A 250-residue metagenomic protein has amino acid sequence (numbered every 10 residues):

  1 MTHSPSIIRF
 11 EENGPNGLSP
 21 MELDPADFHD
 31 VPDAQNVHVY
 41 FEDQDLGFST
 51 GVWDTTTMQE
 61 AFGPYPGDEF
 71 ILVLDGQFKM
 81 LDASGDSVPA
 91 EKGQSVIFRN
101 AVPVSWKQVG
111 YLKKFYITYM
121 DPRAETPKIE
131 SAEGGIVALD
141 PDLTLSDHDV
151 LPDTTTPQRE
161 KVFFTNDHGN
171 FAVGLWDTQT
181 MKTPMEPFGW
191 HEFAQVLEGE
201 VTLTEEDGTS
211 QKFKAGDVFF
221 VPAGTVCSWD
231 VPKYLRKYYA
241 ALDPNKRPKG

Functional and structural regions predicted by a protein language model:
M1-G47, D121-N170, G174: A short, N-terminal "cap"/entry segment at the start of jelly-roll beta-barrel domains of the cupin/DSBH fold
D33-V39, L46-Y65, N100, P157-T165 (+2 more regions): Conserved short histidine dyad/triad with adjacent acidic residue
V52, P64, D82, Q108 (+6 more regions): Residue-level recognition of conserved beta-strand positions in structured domain cores
D54-F62, D75-P103, E205-T225: A cross-kingdom feature marking solvent-exposed beta-strand/loop segments within repeated, beta-rich binding/scaffold
T57-M58, L112-K114, M120, T180-M181 (+1 more regions): Short S/T/G/P-rich N-terminal loop/turn motif that feeds into the first structured element of a domain
P64-M80, P187-L203: Short, conserved beta-strand element in jelly-roll/cupin
F70, S95, P103-S105, F193 (+1 more regions): Short, surface-exposed charged micro-motifs
S87, N100-E125, A215-D217, A223-R247: Ligand-binding loop in jelly-roll beta-barrel domains
